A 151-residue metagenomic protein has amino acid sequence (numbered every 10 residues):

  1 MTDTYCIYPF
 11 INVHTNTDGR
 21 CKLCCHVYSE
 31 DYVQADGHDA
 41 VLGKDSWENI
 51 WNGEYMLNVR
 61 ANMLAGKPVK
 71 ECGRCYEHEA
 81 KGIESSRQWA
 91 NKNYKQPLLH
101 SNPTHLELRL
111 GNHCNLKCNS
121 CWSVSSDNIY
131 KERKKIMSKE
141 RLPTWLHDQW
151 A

Functional and structural regions predicted by a protein language model:
M1-Y8: Short, basic/aromatic recognition patches
I7, L64, L98-L99: Residue-level marker of regulatory loop/turn positions in helix-turn-helix DNA-binding domains and in histidine
Y8, C21-H26, P68-A80, H113-S123: Local cysteine-cluster metal-coordination motifs and their immediate loop/turn environment, predominantly Fe-S cluster
Y8-P9, G43, H105: Generic hydrophobic-segment detector
T15-D18: Short, acidic, Ser/Thr-enriched surface-loop or helix-capping motifs
H26-E77: C-terminal accessory region of radical SAM enzymes
D31-D39, H78-A151: Conserved alpha-helical substructure of the radical SAM core
